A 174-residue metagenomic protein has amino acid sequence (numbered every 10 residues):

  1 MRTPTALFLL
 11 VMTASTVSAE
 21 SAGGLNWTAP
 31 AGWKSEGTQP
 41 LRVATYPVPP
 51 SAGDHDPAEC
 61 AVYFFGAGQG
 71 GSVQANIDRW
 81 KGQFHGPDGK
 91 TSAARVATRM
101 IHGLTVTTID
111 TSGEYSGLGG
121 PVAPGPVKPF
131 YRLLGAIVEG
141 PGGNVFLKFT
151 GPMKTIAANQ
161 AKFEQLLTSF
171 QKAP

Functional and structural regions predicted by a protein language model:
M1-T5: Positively charged n-region of N-terminal signal peptides that target proteins for export
A6-T16: Bacterial N-terminal signal peptides
V17-A22: Boundary at the C-terminal end of the N-terminal hydrophobic targeting segment
G24, A67-A75, K128, M153-A161: Soluble non-cytosolic domains of exported or imported proteins
W27, W33, P141-P174: Surface-exposed amphipathic alpha-helical segments
T28-P87: Secretory pathway targeting signatures of secreted, lumenal, and periplasmic proteins
A31, L41, I77-V138: Signature of long, low-cysteine stretches enriched in small and polar/charged residues
S51, F65-A67, S112-S116, G142 (+1 more regions): Solvent-exposed coil/turn segments that connect beta secondary-structure elements in extracytoplasmic/periplasmic
